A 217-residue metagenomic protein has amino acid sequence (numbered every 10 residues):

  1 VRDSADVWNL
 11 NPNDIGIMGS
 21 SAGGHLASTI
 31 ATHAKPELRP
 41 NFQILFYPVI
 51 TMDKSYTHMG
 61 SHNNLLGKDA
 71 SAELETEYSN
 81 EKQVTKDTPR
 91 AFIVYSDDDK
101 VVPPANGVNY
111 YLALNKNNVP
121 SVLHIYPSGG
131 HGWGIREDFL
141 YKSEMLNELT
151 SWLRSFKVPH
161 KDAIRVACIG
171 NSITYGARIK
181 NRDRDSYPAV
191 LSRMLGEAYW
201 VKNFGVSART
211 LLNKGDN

Functional and structural regions predicted by a protein language model:
R2-T57, E75: Primarily recognizes the serine-hydrolase "nucleophile elbow" in alpha/beta-hydrolase and SGNH/GDSL folds
I17-G19, V94, I169: Short beta-strand immediately N-terminal to the catalytic nucleophile in serine-hydrolase-like folds
A22-G24, V49-M52, D98-K100, S128-G132 (+2 more regions): Solvent-exposed loop/turn segments at secondary-structure junctions within structured extracellular/periplasmic domains
P48-Q83, P89: Mobile cap/lid helix-loop segments that gate and shape the active-site cleft of serine hydrolases
M59, H160-C168, I173-N217: Conserved SGNH/GDSL esterase-like catalytic core that processes O-acyl groups on lipids and polysaccharides
D87, F92-Y95, D99: Short beta-strand/loop motif that positions the catalytic acidic residue of the alpha/beta-hydrolase fold
K100-N109: Conserved alpha/beta-hydrolase "acid-adjacent" motif
V108-H160: C-terminal catalytic histidine-bearing segment of alpha/beta-hydrolase fold enzymes
